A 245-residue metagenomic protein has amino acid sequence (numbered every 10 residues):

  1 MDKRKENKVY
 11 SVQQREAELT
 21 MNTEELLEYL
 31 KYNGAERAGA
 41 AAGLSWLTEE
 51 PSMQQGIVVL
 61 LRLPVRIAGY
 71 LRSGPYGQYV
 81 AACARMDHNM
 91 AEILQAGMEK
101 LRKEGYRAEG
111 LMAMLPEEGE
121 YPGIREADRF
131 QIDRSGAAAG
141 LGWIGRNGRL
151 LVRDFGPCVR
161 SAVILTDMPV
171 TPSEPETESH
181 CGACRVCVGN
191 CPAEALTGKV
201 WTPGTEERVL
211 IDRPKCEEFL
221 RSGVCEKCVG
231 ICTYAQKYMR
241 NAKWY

Functional and structural regions predicted by a protein language model:
D2-M90, Q95: Non-catalytic, usually N-terminal nucleic-acid engagement modules in DNA/RNA processing proteins
W46, Y79, R85-Y245: Catalytic cores of enzyme domains
